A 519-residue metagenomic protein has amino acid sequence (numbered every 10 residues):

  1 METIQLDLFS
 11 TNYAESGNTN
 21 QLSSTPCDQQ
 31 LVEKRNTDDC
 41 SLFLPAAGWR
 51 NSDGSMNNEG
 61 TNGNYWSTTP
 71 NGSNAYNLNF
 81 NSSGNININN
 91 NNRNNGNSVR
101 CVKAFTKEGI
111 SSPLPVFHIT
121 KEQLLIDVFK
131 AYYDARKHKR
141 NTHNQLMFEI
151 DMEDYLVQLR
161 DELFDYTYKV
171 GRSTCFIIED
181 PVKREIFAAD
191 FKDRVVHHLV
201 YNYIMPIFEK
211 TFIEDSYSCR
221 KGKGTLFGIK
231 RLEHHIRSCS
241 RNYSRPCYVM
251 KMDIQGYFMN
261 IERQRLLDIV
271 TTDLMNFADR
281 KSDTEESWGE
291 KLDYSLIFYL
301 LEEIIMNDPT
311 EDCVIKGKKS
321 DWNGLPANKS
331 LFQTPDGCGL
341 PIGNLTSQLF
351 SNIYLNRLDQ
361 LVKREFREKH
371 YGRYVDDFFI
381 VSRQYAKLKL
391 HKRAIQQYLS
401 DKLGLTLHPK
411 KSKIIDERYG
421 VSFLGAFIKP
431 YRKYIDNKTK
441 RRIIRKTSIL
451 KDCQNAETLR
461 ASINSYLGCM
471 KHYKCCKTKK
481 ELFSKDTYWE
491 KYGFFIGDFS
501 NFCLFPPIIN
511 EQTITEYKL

Functional and structural regions predicted by a protein language model:
E2-G109: C-terminal, surface-exposed recognition/capping segments
E108-V157, Q512-L519: Non-catalytic, polymerase-adjacent accessory regions of viral genome-replication enzymes
S111-P115, I204-E262: Active-site-proximal segment of RNA-dependent polymerases
H138-L146, G171-V195, T211-K223, D308 (+1 more regions): Short, conserved non-catalytic motifs in the polymerase core
E162-L163, R241-V375, I380-R393: Conserved polymerase palm-domain catalytic core
A189, H198, A327-G337, A386-K389 (+1 more regions): Right-hand nucleic-acid polymerase module
L274-A278, Q396-L405: A common structural junction motif
